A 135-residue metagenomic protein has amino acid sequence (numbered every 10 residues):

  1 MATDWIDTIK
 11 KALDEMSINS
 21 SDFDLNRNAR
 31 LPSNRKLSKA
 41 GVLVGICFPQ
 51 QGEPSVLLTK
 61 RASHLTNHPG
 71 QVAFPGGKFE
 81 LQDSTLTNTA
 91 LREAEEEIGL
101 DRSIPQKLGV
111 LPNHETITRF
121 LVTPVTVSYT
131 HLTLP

Functional and structural regions predicted by a protein language model:
M1-A73, K78-Y129: N-terminal leader/linker segments that precede catalytic domains of diphosphate-processing enzymes
T130-P135: Conserved small/polar residues in nucleotide/adenosyl-binding loops
